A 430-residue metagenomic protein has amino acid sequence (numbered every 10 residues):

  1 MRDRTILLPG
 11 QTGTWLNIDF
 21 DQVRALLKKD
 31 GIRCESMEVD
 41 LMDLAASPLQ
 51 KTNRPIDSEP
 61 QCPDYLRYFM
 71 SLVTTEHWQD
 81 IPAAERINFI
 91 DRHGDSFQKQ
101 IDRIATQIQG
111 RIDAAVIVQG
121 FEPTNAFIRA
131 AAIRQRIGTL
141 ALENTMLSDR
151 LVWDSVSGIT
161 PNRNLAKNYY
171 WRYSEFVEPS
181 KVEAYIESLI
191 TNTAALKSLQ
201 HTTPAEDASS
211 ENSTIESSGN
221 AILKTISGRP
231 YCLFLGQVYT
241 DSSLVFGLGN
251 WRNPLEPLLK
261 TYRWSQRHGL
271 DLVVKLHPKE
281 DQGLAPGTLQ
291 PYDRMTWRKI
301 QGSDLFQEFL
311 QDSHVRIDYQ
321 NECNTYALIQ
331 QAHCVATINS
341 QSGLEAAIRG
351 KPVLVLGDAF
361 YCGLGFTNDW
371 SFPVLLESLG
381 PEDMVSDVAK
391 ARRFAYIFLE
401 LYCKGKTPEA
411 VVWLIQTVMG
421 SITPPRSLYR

Functional and structural regions predicted by a protein language model:
M1-F97, N144-T214: Conserved N-terminal ligand/cofactor-binding loop architecture of enzyme catalytic domains
Q11-D19, I117, S242-L248: A short, glycine/small-residue-rich beta-strand->loop->alpha-helix junction that serves as a flexible
Q100-P161, L356: Conserved nucleotide-sugar donor-interacting segment of glycosyltransferase catalytic cores, predominantly GT-B
Q107-I108, T225, A327-L328: Structural alpha-helical scaffold elements that stabilize or flank donor/cofactor-binding regions in carbohydrate
I117-V118, T124, Q320-T367: A donor-sugar binding/catalytic signature common to diverse glycosyltransferases and related nucleotide-sugar
P161-N212, G365-R430: Leloir-type glycosyltransferase catalytic cores
Q200-G302: Conserved catalytic-core segment of nucleotide-activated headgroup transferases in glycan assembly
D293-Y319: Nucleotide-activated donor-binding/catalytic signature segment of Leloir-type glycosyltransferases, i.e., the conserved
